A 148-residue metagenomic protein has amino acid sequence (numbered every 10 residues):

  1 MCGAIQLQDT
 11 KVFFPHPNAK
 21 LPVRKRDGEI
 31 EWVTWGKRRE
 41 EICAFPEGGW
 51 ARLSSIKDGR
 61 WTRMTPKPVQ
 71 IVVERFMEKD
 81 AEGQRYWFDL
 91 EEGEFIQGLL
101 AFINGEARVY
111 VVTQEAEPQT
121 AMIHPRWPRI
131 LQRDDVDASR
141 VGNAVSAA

Functional and structural regions predicted by a protein language model:
M1-A148: Short linear sequence motif anchored by a di-proline
